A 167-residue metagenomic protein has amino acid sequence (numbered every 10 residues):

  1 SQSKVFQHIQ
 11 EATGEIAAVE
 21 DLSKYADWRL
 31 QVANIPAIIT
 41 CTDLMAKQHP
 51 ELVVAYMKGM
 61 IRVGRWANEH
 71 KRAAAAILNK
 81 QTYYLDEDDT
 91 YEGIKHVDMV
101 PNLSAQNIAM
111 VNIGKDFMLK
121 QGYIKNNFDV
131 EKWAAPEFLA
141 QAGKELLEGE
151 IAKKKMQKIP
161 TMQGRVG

Functional and structural regions predicted by a protein language model:
S1-Q81: Pocket-lining segment of extracytoplasmic ligand-binding domains
H8-Q10, D27-R29, H96-D98, A134-F138: Short secondary-structure boundary/hinge segments and terminal tails
E20-L22, I39-D43, A109-V111, A142-I151: Short, structured secondary-structure boundary patches
D21, D89-Y91, D129-V130: Short loop/turn and capping residues at structural boundaries
I38, L44-M45, D98, N102 (+4 more regions): Residue-level preference for alpha-helix termini and adjacent loops
K47-K125: Secondary-structure end/capping motifs
L119-G167: Conserved C-terminal helix/tail region of periplasmic/extracytoplasmic solute-binding proteins
